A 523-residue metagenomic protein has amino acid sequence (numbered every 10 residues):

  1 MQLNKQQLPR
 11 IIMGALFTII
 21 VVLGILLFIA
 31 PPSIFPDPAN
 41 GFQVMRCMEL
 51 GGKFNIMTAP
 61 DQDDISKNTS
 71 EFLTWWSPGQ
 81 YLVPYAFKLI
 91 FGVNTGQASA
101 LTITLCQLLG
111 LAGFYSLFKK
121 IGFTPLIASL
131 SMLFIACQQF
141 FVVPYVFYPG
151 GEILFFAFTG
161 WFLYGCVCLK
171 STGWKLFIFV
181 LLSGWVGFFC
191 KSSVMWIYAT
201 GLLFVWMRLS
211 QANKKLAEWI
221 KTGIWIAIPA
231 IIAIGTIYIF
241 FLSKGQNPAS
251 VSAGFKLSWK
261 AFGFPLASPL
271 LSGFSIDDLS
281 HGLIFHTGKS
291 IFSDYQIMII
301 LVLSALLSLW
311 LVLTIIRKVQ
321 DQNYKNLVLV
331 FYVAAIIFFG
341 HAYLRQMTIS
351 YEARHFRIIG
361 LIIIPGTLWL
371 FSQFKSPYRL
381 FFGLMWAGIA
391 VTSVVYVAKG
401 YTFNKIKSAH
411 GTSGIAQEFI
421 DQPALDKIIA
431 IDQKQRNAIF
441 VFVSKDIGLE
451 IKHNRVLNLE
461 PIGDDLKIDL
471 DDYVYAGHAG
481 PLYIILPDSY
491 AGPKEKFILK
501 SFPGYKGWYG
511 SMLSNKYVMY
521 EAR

Functional and structural regions predicted by a protein language model:
Q6, K120, G173, A212-I224 (+1 more regions): Membrane-interface helix-loop-helix junctions at transmembrane boundaries of multi-pass membrane enzymes, predominantly
R10-V21, L130-S131, I135, F179 (+1 more regions): Transmembrane alpha-helix segments characteristic of polytopic inner-membrane glycan-assembly/cell-envelope
M13, L126, K175-I178, L182 (+3 more regions): Signature aromatic-anchored transmembrane alpha helix within multi-pass, membrane-resident enzymes that catalyze glycan
L101-G122, G160-G165, W310-R317: Transmembrane-helix motifs of polytopic, lipid-linked glycan transferases
G113, L154-S171, I178-W185, I362-G366: Specific aromatic-rich, kink-prone transmembrane helix
E152, F158, W196, T348-K375: Hydrophobic/aromatic-rich transmembrane helices and adjacent perimembrane loops
I220-L306: Membrane-lumen/periplasm interface segments of specific transmembrane helices in polyprenyl phosphate-linked
L384-G448: Membrane-embedded, lumen/periplasm-facing catalytic core of multi-pass transferases that use lipid-linked donors
